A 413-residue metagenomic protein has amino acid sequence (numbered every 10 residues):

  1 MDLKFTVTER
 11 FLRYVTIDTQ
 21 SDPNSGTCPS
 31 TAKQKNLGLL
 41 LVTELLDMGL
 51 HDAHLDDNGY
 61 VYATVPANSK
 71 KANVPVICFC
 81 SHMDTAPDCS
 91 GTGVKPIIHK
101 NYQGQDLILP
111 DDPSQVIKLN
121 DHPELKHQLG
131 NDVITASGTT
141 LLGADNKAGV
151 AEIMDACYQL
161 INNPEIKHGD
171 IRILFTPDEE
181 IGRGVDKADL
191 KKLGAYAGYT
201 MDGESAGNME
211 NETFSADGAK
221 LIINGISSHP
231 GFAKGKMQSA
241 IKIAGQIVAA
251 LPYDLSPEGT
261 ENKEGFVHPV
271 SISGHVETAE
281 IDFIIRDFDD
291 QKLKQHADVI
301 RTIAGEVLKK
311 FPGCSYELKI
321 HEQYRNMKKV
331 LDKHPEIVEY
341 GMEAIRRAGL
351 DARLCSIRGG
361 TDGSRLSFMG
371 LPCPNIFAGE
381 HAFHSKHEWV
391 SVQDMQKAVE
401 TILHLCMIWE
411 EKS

Functional and structural regions predicted by a protein language model:
K4-A32, T135, Y324, H381-S385: N-terminal capping segment at the start of a domain
G26-V74, C78-C80, D84, K95: A non-catalytic alpha/beta surface segment that caps or lines the substrate-entry region of metallo-dependent hydrolase
A32, T140-A151, K234-K242, W389-Q396: Short, conserved micro-motifs enriched in small and acidic residues
A72-D170, A195: Active-site metal-coordination/substrate-binding segment of hydrolases, especially metallo-dependent peptidases
V76-C80, Y196-T200, K220, C373-N375: Short glycine-aspartate micro-motif
K126, N131-A144, P177-D298, G305 (+1 more regions): Midchain, well-structured core segments that form catalytic/ion-binding scaffolds
I241-S413: Metal-dependent amide/peptide-bond hydrolase catalytic core, centered on the "pita-bread" metallohydrolase fold
